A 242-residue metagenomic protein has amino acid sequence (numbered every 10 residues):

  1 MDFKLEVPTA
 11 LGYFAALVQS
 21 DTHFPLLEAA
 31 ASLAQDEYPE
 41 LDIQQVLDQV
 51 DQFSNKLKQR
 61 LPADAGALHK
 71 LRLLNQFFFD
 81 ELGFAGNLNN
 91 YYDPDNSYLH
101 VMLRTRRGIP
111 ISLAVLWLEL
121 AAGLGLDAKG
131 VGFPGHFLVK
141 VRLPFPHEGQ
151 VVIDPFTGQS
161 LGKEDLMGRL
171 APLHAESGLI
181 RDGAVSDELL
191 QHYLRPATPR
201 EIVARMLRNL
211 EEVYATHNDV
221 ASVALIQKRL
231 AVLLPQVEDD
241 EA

Functional and structural regions predicted by a protein language model:
M1-A242: A structural boundary/capping signal
